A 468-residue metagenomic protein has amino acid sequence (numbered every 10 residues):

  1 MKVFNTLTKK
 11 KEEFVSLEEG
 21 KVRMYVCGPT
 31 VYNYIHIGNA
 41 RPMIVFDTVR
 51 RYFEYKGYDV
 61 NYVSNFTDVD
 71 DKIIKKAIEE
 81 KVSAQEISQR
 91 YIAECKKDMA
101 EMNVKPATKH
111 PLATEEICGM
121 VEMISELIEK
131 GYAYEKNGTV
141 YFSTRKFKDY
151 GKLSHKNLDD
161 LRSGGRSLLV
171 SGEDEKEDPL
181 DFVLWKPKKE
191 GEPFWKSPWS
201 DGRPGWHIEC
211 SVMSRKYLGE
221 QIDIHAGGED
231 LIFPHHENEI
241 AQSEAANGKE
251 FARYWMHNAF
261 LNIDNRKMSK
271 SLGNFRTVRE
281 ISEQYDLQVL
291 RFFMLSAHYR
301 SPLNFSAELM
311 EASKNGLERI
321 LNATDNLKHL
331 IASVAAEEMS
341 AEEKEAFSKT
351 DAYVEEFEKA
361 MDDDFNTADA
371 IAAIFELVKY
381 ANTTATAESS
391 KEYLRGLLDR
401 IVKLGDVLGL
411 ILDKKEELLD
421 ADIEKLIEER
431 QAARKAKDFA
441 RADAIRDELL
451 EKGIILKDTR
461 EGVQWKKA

Functional and structural regions predicted by a protein language model:
M1-Y32, D47, C118-K328: Alpha-helical recognition segments enriched in aromatics with Gly/Pro capping that present substrate-recognition
T8-E13, L17-K105, E461-W465: N-terminal, positively charged nucleic-acid-binding surface of large information/translation enzymes
E54, A100, I128-E129, M256 (+1 more regions): Alpha-helix C-terminal capping/helix-coil junction sites
Y58, Y132, I454: Short phosphate-binding/catalytic loops that engage adenosine nucleotides
F66-D70, I92-C95, K105-M120, N137-F147: Short, glycine/charge-rich beta-strand/loop segments that flank catalytic centers and engage negatively charged groups
I78-A84, T108-T114, G228: The substrate-binding groove and active-site-proximal loops of carbohydrate-active enzymes, especially glycoside
K267, N274-A468: Structural preference for alpha-helix termini/caps and helix-kink/transition segments
